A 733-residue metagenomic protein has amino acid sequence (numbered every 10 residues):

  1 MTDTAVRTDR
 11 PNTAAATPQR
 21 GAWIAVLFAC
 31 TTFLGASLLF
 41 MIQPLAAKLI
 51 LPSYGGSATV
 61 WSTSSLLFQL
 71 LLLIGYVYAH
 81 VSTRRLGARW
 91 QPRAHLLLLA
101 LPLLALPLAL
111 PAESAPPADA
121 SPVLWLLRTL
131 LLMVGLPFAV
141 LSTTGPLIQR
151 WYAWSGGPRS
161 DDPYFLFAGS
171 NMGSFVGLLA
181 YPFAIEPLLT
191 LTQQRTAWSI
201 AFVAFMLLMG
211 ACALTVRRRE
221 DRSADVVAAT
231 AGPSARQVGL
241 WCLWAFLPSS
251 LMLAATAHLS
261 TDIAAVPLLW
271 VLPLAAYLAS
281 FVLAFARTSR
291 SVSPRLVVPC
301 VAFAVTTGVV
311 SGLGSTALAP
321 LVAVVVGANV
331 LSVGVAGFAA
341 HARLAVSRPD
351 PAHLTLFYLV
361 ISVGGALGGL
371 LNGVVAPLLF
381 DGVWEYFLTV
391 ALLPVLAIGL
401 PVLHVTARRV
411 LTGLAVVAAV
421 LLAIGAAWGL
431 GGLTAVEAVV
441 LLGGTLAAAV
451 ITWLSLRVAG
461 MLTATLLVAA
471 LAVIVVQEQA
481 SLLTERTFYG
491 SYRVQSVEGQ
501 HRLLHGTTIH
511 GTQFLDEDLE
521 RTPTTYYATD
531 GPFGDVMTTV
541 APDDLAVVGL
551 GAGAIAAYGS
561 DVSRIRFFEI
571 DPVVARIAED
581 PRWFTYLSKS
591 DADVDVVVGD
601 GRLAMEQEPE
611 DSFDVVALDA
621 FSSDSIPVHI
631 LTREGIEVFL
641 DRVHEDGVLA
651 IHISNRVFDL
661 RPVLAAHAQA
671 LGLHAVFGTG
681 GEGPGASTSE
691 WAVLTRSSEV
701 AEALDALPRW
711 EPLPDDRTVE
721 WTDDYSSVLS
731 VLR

Functional and structural regions predicted by a protein language model:
T2-E711, D723, S727-R733: Alpha-helical transmembrane segments of multi-pass membrane proteins
P714-T718: Extracellular/surface-exposed low-complexity segments
